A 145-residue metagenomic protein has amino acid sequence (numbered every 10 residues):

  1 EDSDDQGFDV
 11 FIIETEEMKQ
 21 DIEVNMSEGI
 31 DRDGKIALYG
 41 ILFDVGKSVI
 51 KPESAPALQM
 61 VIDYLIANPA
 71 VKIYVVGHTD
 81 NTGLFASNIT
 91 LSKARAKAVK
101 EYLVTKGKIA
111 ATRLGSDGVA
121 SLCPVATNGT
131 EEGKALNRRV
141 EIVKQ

Functional and structural regions predicted by a protein language model:
E1-K72, T105, I109: Periplasmic peptidoglycan-binding/tethering modules of Gram-negative envelope proteins
V49-A55, N68, V76-Q145: Periplasmic OmpA-like peptidoglycan-binding domain that tethers envelope proteins to the cell wall
